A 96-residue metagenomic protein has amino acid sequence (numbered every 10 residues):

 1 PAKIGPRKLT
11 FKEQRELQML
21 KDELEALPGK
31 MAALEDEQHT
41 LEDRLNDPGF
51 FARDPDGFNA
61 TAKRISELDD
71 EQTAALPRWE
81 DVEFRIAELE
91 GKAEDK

Functional and structural regions predicted by a protein language model:
P1-K96: Charged, heptad-repeat coiled-coil alpha-helices that serve as long linker/dimerization "arms" in large NTP-dependent
